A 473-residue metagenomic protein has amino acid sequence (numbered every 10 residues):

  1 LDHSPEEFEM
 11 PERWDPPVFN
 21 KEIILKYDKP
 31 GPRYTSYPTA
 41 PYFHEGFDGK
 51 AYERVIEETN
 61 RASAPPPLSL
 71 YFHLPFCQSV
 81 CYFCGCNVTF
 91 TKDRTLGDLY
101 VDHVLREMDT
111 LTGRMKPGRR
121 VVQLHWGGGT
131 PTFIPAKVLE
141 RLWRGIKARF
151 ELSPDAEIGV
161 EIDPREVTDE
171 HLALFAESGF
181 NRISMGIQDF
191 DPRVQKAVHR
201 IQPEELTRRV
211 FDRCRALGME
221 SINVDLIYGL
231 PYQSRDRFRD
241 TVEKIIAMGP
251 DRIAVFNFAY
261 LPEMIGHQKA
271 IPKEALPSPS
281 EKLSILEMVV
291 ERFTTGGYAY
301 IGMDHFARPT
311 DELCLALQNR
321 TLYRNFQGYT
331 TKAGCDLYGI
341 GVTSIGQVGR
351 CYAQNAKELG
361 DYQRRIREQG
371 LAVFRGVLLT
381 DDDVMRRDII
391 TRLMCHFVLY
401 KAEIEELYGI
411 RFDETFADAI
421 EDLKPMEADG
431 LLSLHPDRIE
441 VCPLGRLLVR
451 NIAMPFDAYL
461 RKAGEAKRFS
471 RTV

Functional and structural regions predicted by a protein language model:
L1-L68: Flexible, acidic/Gly-rich N-terminal and inter-domain linker regions that tether and position cofactor-handling modules
A64-V101, P192: Canonical Radical SAM [4Fe-4S] cluster-binding loop centered on the CxxxCxxC motif and its immediate flanking residues
Y71, C84, D388-I390, I452: Short alpha-helical scaffolding segments that buttress acidic/His motifs in well-ordered protein cores
F90-R114, R120-D413, R468-T472: C-terminal scaffold of the Radical SAM
I404, A419-D429: Basic amphipathic alpha-helical segments that dock to polyanions
E427-D437: A short, conserved structural fragment
R438-C442: Minor-groove-contacting beta-hairpin "wing" of winged helix-turn-helix DNA-binding domains
L444-V473: Short, amphipathic alpha-helical interaction segments positioned at domain boundaries
